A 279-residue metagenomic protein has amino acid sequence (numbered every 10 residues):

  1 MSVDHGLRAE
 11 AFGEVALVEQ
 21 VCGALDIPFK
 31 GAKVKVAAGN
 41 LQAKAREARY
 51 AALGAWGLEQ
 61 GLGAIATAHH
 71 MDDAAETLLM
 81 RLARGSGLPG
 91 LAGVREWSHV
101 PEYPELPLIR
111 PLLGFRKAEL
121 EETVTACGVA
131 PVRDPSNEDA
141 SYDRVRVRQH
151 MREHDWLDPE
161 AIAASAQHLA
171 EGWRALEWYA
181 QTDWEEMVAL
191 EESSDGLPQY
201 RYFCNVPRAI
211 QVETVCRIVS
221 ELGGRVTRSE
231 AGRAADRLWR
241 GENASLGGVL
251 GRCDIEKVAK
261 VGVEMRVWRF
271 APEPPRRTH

Functional and structural regions predicted by a protein language model:
M1, V34, A48, S98-E105 (+1 more regions): AMP-forming adenylation/ATP pyrophosphatase catalytic core
M1-H150: Core alpha/beta nucleotide-donor-binding catalytic domains of modification enzymes
E76-T77, V145-R148, A163, R208-C216: Non-catalytic, well-ordered alpha-helical scaffold segments
R116, D155, P207-R208: Residues that cap or delimit alpha-helices
R148-I162: Conserved anion/nucleotide-ligand pocket segment
